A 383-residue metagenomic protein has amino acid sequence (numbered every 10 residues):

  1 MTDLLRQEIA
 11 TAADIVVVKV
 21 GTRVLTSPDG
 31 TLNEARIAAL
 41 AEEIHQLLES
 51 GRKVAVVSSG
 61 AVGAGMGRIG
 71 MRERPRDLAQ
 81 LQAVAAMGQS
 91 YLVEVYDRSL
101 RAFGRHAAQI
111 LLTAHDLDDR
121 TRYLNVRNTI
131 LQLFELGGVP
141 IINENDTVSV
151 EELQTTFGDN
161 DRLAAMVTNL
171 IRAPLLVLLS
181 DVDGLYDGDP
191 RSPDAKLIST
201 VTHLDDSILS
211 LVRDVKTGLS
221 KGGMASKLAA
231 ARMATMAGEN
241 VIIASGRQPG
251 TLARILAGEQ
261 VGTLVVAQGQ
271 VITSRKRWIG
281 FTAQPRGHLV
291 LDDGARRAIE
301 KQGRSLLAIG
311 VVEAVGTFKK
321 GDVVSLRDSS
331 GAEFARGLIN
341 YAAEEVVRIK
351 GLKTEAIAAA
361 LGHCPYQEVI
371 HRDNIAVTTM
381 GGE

Functional and structural regions predicted by a protein language model:
T2-E73, L78-H106, I110-E383: C-terminal catalytic "cap/lid" subdomain
